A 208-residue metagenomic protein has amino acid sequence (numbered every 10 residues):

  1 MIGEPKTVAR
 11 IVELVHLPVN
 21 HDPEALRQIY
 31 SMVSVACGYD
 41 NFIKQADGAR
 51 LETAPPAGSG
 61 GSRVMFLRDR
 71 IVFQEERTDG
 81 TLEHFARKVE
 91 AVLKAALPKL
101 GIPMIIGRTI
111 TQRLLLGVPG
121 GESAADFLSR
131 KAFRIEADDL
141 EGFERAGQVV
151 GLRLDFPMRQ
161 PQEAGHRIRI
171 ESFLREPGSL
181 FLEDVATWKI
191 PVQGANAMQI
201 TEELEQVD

Functional and structural regions predicted by a protein language model:
M1-E76: N-terminal low-complexity, intrinsically disordered segments
L14-V19, Q74-R77, Q112-L114, A186-V192: Short beta-strand-to-loop capping motifs
A25, I29, T81-V92, E203-V207: Short amphipathic alpha-helical segments
P56-I71, I168-W188: Amphipathic N-proximal alpha-helical interface segments
G60-S62, E90, K94-I102, K131-D138 (+2 more regions): Signature of extracytoplasmic/envelope-associated structural regions
Q74-L114: Aromatic- and glycine-enriched beta-alpha-beta binding-site module
T109-F181, V185: Aromatic/basic-lined ligand-recognition segments that form π-stacking hydrophobic pockets flanked by Lys/Arg to engage
S179-D208: Long, compositionally biased interface segments
